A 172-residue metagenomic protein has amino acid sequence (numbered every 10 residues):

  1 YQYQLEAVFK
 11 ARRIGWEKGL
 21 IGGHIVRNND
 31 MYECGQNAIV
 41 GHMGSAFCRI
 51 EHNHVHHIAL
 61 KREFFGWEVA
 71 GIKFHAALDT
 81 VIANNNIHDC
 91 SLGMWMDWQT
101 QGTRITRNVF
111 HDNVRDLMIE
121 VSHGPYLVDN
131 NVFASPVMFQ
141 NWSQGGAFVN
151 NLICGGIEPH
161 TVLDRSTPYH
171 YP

Functional and structural regions predicted by a protein language model:
Y1-P172: Glycine- and acidic/polar-rich repeat regions and solenoidal domains
